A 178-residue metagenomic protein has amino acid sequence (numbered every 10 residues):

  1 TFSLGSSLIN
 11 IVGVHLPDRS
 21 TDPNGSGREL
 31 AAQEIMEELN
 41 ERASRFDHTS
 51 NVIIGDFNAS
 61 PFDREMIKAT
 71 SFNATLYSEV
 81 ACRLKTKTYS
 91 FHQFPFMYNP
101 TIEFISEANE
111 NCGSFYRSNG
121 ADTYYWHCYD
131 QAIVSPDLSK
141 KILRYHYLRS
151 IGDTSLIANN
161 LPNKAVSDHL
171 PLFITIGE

Functional and structural regions predicted by a protein language model:
T1-R19: Structured beta-strand-rich core segments of catalytic domains in phosphoester-bond hydrolases
S7-I9, D47-S50: Loop/turn elements at helix/coil->beta-strand transitions in domains of secreted/extracellular proteins
H15-P17, F57-S60: Catalytic metal-binding/acid-base residues of hydrolase active sites
D18-T21, G152: A short local loop/turn or secondary-structure capping micro-motif enriched for an aromatic residue
T21-S26, D63-I67: A short secondary-structure junction signal
D22-D47: A long, amphipathic alpha-helix that forms part of the scaffold/cap immediately adjacent to metal-dependent active
S44-D47, A59-E178: Metal-dependent phosphoester-hydrolase catalytic domains
